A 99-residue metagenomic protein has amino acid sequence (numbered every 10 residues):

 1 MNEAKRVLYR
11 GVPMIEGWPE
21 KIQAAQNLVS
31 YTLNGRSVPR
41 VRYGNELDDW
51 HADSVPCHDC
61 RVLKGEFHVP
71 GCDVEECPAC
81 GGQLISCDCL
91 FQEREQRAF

Functional and structural regions predicted by a protein language model:
M1, Q96-F99: Short intrinsically disordered terminal tails
M1-L47: Long, charged N-terminal interaction/targeting segments
L47, S54, K64-G65: Secreted/surface-exposed cysteine- and glycine-rich disulfide frameworks
H51-V55, V69-C72: Flanking scaffold residues of small Cys/His-coordinated metal-binding clusters
C57-C60, C77-C80: Short cysteine-rich clusters marking metal-coordination/redox-active sites
V62-H68, I85: Short functional micro-motifs and their immediate structural scaffolds
E66-E76, Q92: Short linker/helix segments within small regulatory modules
Q83-R97: Short metal-binding segments enriched for Cys and/or His
